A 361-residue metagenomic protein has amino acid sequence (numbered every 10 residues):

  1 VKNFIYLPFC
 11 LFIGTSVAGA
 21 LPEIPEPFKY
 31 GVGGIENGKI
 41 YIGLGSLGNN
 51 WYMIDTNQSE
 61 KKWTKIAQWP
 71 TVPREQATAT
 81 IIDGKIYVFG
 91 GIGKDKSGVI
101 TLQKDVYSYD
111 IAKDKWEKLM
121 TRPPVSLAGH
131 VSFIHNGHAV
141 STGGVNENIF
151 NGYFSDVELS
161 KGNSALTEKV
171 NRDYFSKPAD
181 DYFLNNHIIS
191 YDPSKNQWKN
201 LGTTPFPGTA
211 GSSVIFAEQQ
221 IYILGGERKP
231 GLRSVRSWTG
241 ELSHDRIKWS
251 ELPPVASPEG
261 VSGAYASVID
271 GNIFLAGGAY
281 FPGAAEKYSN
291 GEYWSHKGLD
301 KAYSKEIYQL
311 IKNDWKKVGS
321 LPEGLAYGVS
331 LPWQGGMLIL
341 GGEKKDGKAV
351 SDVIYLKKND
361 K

Functional and structural regions predicted by a protein language model:
F4-G14: Sec-dependent N-terminal signal peptides
V17-K361: Kelch-like beta-propeller repeat domains
